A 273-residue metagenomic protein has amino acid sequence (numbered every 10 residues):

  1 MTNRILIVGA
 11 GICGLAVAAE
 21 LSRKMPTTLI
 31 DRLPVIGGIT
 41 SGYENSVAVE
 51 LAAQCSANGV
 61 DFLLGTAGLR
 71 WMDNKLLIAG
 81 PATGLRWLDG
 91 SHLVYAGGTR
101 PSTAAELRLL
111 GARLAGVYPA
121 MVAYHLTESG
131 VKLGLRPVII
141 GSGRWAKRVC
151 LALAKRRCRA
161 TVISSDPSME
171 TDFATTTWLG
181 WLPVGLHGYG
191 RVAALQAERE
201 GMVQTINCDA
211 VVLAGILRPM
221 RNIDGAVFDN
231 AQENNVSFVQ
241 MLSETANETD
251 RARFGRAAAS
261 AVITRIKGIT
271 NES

Functional and structural regions predicted by a protein language model:
M1-S273: Residues forming the flavin
